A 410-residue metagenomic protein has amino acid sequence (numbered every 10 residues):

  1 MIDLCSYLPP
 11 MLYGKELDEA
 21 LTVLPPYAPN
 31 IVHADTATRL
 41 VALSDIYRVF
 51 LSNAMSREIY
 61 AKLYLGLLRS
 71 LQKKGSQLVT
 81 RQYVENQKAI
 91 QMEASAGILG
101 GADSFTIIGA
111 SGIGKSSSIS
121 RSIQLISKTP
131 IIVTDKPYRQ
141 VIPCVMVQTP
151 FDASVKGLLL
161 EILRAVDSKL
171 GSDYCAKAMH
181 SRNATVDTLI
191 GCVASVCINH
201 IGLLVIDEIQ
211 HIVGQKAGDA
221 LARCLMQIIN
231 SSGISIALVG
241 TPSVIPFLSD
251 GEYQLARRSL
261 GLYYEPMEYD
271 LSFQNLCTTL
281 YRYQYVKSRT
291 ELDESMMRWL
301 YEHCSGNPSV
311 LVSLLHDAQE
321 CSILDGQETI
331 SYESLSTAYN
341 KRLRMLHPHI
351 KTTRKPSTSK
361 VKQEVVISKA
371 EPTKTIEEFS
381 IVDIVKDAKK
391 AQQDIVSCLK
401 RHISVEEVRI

Functional and structural regions predicted by a protein language model:
M1-Q72, F247, S331-I410: Trafficking entry modules
S76-V79, Y83-I90, A96-G100, S154-E161 (+3 more regions): Mid-core helix/loop region of P-loop NTP-binding domains shared across ATPases and GTPases
S95-S120: Walker A/P-loop nucleotide-binding motif
S120-Q124, V312: The feature captures the helix immediately C-terminal to the Walker
L125-P137, S168-K169: Post-Walker A helix-loop "phosphate-sensing" segment adjacent to the P-loop in P-loop NTPases
I131-P150: Conserved catalytic segments around the Walker B and adjacent sensor/switch elements of P-loop NTPase domains
V193-V196, H200-L203, V213-G214, R223-E291 (+1 more regions): The catalytic "switch" region of P-loop NTPases
C304-A318: The conserved phosphate-sensing helix
